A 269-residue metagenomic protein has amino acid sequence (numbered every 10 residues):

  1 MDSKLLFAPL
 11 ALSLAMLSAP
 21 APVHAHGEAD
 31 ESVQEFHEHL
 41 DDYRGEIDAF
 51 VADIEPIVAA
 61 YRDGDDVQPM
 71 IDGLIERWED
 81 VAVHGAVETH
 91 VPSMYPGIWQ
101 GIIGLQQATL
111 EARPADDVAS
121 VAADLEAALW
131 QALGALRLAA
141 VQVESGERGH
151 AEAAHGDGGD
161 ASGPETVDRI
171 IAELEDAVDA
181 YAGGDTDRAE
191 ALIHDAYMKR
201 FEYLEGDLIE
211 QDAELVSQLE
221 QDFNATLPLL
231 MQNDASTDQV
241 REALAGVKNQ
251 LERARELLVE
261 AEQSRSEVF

Functional and structural regions predicted by a protein language model:
M1-L10: Bacterial N-terminal signal peptides that target proteins for export
P9-S18: Bacterial N-terminal signal peptides
A19-A25: Sec/Tat signal peptide C-region and signal peptidase I cleavage site
A25-F269: Mature extracytoplasmic or organellar-lumen-exposed domains after removal of signal/transit peptides
